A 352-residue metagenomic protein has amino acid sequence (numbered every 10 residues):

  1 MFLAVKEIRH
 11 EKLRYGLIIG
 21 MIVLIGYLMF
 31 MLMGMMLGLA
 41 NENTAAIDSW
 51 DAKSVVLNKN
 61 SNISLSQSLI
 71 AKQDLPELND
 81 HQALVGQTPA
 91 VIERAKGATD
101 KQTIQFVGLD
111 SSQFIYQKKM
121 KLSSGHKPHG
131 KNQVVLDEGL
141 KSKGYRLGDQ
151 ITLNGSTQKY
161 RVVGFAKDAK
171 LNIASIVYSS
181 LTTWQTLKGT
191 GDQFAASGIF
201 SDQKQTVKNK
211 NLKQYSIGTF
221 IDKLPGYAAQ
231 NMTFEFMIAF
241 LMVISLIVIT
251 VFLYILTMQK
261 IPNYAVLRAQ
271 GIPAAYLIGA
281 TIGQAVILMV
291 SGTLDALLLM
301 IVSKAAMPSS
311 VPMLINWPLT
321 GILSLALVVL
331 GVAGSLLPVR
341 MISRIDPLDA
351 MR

Functional and structural regions predicted by a protein language model:
M1-M29, R352: N-terminal Sec/SRP start-transfer signal
I8, L267-A275, I345: Short helix-to-coil transition segments within interhelical loops that connect adjacent transmembrane helices
Y27-K53: Alpha-helical transmembrane segments
A45-D110: Membrane-proximal extracellular/periplasmic loop immediately following the first transmembrane helix
Q102-S112, Q117-T182: Hydrophobic secondary-structure segments that place a key small or acidic residue at a functional site
S156-K159, F165-L241: Mechanotransmission and gating elements of multispan inner-membrane complexes involved in transport and envelope
K208-P262, V266-L267, I278-I282, V286-I287: Peri-transmembrane interface segments
G279-A280, Q284-R352: Short helix-loop junctions at transmembrane helix boundaries
